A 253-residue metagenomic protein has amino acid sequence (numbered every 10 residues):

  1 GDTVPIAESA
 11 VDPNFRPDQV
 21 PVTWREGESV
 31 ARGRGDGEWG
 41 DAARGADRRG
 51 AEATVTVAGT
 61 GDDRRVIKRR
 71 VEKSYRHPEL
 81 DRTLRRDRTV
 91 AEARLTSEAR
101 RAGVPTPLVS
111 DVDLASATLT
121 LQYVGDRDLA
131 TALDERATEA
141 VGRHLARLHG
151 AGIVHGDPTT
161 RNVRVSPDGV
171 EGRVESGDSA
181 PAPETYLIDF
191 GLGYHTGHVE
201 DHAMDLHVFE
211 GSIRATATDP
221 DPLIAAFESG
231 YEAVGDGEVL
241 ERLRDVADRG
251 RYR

Functional and structural regions predicted by a protein language model:
S9, V22-T23, G27, G33 (+3 more regions): ATP-binding glycine-rich loop module of kinase domains
V57-T60, R69, D111, Y123 (+1 more regions): Conserved hydrophobic "DFG−1" position in protein kinase catalytic cores
R88-T89, V104-A140: Conserved structural core of kinase catalytic domains
E98-A102, D128-R161, L206, E210: Conserved kinase catalytic-core helix
A130-G152, G177-P181, G235-G250: An alpha-helical support segment within catalytic cores of ATP-dependent transferases
N162-L187: Conserved protein kinase catalytic/activation segment
A182, Y186, F190-R253: C-lobe/activation-segment region of protein kinase-like
